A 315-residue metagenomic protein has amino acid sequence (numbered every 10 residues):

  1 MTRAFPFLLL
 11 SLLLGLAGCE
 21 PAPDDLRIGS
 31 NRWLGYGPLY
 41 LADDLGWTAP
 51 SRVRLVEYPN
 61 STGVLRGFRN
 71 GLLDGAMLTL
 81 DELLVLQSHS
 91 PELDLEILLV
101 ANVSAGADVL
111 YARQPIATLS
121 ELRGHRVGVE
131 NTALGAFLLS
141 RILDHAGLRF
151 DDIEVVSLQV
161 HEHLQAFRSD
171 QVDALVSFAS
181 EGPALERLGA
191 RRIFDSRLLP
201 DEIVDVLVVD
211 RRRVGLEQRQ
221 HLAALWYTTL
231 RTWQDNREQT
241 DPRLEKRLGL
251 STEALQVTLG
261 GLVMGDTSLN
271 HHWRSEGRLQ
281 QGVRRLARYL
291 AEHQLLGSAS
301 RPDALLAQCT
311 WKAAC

Functional and structural regions predicted by a protein language model:
M1-L8: Bacterial N-terminal signal peptides that target proteins for export
L16-G18: C-terminal motif of bacterial Sec signal peptides marking the signal peptidase cleavage site
A22-R149, V156-S157, D173-V176, R192-D195 (+1 more regions): Short, glycine-/small- and polar/acidic-enriched structural segments that line small-molecule recognition paths
D43, P59, G63, G67 (+15 more regions): Extracytoplasmic/secreted proteins, especially bacterial periplasmic and envelope-associated proteins
D81-E82, V156, H161-L248: Pocket-lining segment of extracytoplasmic ligand-binding domains
A101-A112, R187-R213, A223, L262-D266 (+1 more regions): Periplasmic-binding protein-like
G215-L295: Secondary-structure end/capping motifs
A287-C315: Conserved C-terminal helix/tail region of periplasmic/extracytoplasmic solute-binding proteins
